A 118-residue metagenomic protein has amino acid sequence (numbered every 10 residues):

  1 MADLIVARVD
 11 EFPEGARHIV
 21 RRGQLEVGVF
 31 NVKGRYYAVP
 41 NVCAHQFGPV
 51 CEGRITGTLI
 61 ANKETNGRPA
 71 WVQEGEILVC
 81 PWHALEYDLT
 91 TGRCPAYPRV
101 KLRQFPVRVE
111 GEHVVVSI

Functional and structural regions predicted by a protein language model:
M1-E76, D88-L89, R93, K101-I118: N-terminal pre-ligand scaffold of iron-sulfur
C43, C80-H83: Short cysteine clusters
W82, P95-V100: Axial heme c-ligation environment in periplasmic c-type cytochrome domains
